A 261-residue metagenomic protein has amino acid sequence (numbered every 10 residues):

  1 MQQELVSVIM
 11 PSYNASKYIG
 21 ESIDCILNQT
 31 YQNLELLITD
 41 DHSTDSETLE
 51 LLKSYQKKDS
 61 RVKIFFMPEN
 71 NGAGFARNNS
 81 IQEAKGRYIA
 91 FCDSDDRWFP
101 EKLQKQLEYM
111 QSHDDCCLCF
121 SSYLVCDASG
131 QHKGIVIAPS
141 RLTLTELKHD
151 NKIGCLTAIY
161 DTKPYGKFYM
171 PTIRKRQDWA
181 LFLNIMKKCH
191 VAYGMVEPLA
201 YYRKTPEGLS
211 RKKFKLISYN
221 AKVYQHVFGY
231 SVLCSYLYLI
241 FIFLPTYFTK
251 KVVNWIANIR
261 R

Functional and structural regions predicted by a protein language model:
M1-L27: N-proximal low-complexity "stem/linker" segments adjacent to membrane-targeting elements
Q3-V6, L27-T39, D59-K63: Short loop->beta transition adjacent to catalytic acidic/histidine clusters or analogous donor-positioning motifs
V8, Q82, I137-Y219: Conserved nucleotide-sugar donor-binding catalytic segment
D40-E50, D93: A conserved acidic beta->alpha catalytic loop
M67-A84: Glycine-rich, basic loop-to-helix element that forms the pyrophosphate-binding segment of sugar-nucleotide handling
I89: Short aromatic/hydrophobic "clamp" motif used to bind/position activated sugar donors
D93-R97, S122: The conserved acidic donor/metal-binding loop of glycosyltransferases
E101-K133: Conserved donor NDP-sugar-binding/catalytic core segment of glycosyltransferases
